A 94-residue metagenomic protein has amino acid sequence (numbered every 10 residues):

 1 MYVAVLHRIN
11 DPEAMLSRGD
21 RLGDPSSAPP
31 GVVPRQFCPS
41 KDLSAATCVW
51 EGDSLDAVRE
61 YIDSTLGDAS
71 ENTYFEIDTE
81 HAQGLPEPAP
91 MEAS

Functional and structural regions predicted by a protein language model:
M1-A45, E51-D63, G67-D68, I77-S94: Short S/T/G/P-rich N-terminal loop/turn motif that feeds into the first structured element of a domain
